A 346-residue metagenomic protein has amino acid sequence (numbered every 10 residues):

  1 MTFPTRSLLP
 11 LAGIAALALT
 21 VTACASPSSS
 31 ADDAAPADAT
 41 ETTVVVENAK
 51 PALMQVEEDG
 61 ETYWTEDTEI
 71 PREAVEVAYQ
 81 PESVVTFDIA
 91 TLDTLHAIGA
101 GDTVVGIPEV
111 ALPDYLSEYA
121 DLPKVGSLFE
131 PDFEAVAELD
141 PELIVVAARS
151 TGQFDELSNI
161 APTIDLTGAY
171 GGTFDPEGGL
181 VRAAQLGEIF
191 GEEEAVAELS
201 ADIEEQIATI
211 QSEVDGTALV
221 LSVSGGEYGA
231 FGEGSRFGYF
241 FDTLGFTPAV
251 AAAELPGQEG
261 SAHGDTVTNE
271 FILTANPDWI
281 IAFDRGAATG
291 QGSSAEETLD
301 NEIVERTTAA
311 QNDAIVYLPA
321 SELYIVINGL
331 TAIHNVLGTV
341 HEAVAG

Functional and structural regions predicted by a protein language model:
T2-A16, T20-I89, E194-L221, G286-A295 (+2 more regions): Bacterial Sec-exported substrate-binding components of ABC uptake systems
I70-P71, V125-D132, Q258-V267: Short helix-initiation/N-cap motifs at beta->coil->alpha
Y79, F133-D140, V267-N276: Short helices/loops that flank or line small-molecule/ion binding pockets
S83-A135: A short, structured surface patch at a secondary-structure boundary
A111-L112, E233-H263: Alpha-helical, coiled-coil/dimerization segments enriched in small aliphatic residues
D140-V146, P162, I272, N276-I281: Proline-aspartate-enriched helix->loop->beta-strand connector
Q153, N159-G226, L323-G346: Extracytoplasmic substrate-binding proteins
D278-G346: Structured C-terminal subdomain patch of bacterial secreted/periplasmic proteins
